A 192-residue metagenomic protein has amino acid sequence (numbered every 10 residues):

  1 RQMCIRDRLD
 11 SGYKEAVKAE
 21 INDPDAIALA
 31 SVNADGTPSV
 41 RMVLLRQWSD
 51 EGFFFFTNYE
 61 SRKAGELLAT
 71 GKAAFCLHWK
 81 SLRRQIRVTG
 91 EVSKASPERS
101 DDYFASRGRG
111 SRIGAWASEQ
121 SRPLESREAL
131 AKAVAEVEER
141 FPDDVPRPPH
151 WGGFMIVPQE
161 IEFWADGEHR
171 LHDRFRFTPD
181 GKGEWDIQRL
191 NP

Functional and structural regions predicted by a protein language model:
R1-I5: Short, small-residue-biased leader/transition segments that mark boundaries at the very start of proteins
R6-I27, E138-F141: Short, basic/aromatic recognition patches
L9, G90, I161: Residue-level signal for inorganic ion chemistry
D23-Y59, L67, A73-H78, R87-V88: Short beta-strand segments
K63-P123: Short, structured beta-strand-loop surface elements
S118-R174: Short, active-site-adjacent segments that bind or coordinate small-molecule cofactors and metal centers
D166-P192: Long hydrophobic alpha-helical segments typical of transmembrane helices together with their membrane-interfacial
